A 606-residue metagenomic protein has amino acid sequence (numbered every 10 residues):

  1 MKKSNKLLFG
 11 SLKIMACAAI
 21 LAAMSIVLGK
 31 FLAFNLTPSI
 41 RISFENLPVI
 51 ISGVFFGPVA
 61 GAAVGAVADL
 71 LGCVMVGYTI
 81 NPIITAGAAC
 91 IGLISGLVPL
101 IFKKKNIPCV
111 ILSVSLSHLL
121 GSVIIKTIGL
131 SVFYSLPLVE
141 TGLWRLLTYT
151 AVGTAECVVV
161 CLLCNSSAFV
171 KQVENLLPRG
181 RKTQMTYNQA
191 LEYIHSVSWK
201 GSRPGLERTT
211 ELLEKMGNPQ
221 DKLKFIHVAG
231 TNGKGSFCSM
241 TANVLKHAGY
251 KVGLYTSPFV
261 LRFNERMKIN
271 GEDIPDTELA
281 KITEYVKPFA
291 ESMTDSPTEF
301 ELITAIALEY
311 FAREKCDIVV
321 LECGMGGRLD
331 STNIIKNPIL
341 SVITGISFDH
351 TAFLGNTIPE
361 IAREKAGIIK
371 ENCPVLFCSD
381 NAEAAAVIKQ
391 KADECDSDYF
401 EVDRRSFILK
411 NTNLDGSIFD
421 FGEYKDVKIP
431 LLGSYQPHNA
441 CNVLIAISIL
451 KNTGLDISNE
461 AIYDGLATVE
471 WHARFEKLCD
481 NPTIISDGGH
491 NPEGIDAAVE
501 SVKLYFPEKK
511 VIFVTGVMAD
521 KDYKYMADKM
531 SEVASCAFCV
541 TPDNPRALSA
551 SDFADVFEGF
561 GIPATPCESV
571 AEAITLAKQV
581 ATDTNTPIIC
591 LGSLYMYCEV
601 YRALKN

Functional and structural regions predicted by a protein language model:
M1-T183: Loop-helix junctions at membrane interfaces
T183-Q184, T294-D295, E314-E322, P338-D426 (+1 more regions): Acidic, Mg2+-coordinating active-site environments of NTP-dependent enzymes
Q184, S202, L206, T210-E214 (+4 more regions): ATP-dependent carboxylate-amine ligase catalytic core
M185-K200: Charged, amphipathic alpha-helical linker segments immediately N-terminal to NTP-binding catalytic cores
K222, I318-L321, L329-V342, I346-H350 (+2 more regions): Nucleotide phosphate-binding/pyrophosphate-handling subdomain across enzymes that bind or process nucleotide phosphates
I226-V228: Hydrophobic anchor at the beta1->P-loop junction of P-loop NTPases
F237-M240: Hydrophobic positions on the alpha1 helix immediately C-terminal to the Walker A/P-loop
N381-K391, D396, F400, T483-I484 (+2 more regions): C-terminal helical cap/extension that packs against the catalytic core of soluble nucleotide-cofactor enzymes
